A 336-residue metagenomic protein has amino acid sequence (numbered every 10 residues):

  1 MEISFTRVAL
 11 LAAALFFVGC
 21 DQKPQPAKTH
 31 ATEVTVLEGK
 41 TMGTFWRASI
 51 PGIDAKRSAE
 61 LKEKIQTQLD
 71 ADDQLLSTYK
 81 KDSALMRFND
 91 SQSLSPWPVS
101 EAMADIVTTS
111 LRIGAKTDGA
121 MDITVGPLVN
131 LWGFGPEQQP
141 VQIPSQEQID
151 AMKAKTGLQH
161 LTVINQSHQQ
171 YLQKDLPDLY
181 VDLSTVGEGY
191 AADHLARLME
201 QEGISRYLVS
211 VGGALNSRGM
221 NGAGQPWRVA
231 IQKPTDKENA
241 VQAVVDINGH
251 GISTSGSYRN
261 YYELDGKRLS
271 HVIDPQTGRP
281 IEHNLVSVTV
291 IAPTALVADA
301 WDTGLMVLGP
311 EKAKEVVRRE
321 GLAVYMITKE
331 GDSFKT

Functional and structural regions predicted by a protein language model:
E2-F5, F17-T336: Mature catalytic core of soluble alpha/beta enzymes
L10-F16: Hydrophobic helical h-region of N-terminal Sec-dependent signal peptides in bacterial secretory/periplasmic proteins
